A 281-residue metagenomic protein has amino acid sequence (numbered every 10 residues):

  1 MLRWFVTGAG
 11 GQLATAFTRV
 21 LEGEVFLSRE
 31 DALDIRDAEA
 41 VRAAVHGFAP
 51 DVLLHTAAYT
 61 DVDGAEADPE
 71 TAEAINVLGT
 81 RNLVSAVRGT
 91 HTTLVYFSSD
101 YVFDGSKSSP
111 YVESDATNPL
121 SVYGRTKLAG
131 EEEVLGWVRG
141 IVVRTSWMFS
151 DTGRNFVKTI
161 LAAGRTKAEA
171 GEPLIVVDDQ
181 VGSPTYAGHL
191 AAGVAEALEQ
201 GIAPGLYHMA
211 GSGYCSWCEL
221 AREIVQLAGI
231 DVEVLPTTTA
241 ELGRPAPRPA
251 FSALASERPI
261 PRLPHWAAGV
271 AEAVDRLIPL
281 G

Functional and structural regions predicted by a protein language model:
L2-L21: N-terminal Rossmann NAD(P)H-binding glycine-rich loop of SDR-like oxidoreductase domains
E22-A43: Adenosine-cofactor binding site in Rossmann-like domains, unifying the SAM/SAH pocket of S-adenosylmethionine-dependent
A38-I75: NAD(P)H-binding glycine-rich loop region in Rossmannoid oxidoreductase-like domains and their noncatalytic homologs
A67-V95: NAD(P)-cofactor binding segment of oxidoreductase domains
A74-N82, V102-V143, W147-S150: Catalytic helix-loop patch of NAD(P)-dependent Rossmann-fold dehydrogenases
E133-G182, G188-H189, A195: NAD(P)-dependent short-chain dehydrogenase/reductase
G193, Q200-P245, V274-D275, G281: Mid/C-terminal beta-alpha module of Rossmann-like enzyme folds, strongest in SDR-family dehydrogenases/epimerases
V232, P247-G281: C-terminal amphipathic/interface module of NAD(P)-dependent oxidoreductases and related NAD-binding regulators
